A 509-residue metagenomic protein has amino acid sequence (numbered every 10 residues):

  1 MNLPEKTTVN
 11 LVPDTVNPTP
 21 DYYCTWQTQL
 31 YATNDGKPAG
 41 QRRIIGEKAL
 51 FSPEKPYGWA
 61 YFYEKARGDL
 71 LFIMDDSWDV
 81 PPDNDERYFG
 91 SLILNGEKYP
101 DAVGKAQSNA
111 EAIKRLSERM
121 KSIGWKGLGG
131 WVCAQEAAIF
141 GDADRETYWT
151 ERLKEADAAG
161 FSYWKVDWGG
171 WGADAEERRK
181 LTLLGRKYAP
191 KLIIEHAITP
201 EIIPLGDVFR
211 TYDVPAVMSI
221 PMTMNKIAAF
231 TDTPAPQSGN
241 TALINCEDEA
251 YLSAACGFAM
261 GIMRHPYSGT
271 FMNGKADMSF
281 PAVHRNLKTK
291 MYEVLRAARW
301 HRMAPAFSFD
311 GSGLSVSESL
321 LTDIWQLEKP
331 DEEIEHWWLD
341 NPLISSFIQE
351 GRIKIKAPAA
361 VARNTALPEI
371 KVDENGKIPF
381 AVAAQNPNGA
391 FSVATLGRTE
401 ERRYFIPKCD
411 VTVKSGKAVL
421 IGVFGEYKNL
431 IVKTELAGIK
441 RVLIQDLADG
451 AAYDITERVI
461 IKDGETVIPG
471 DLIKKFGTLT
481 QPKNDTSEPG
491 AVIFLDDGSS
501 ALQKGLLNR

Functional and structural regions predicted by a protein language model:
M1, S487-L495: Short Pro-Gly-centered flexible turn/kink motifs
M1-Y22: N-terminal carbohydrate-binding accessory modules
D14-P18, K65-A66, D157-A158, I244: Extracellular/periplasmic catalytic domains that process cell-envelope and extracellular macromolecules
D21-C24, Y31-A39, R179-D463, V467 (+1 more regions): Active-site-proximal substrate-binding groove within the catalytic cores of carbohydrate-active enzymes
Y23, T28-A175: Aromatic-lined carbohydrate-binding/catalytic grooves of carbohydrate-active enzymes
G498-L502: Short acidic/polar inter-strand loop motif in beta-rich domains
Q503-L507: Edge beta-strands of extracellular beta-sandwich domains
